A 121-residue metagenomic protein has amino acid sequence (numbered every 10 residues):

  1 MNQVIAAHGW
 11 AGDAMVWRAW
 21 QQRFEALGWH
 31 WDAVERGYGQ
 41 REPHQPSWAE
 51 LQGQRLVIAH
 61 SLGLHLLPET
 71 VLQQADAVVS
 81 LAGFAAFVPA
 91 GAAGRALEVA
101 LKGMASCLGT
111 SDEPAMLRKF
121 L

Functional and structural regions predicted by a protein language model:
M1-E42, S47: Conserved HGGG/HGGXW glycine-rich cap/lid loop of the alpha/beta-hydrolase fold
I5, D32, L56, A77-L81: Hydrophobic/aromatic beta-strand patches that form the interior of the parallel beta-sheet core in alpha/beta enzyme
A6-W10, H60-S61, G83: Glycine-rich His-Gly loop
A19, E69-T70: Active-site signature of alpha/beta-hydrolase-fold catalytic machinery across serine- and Asp/Cys-nucleophile hydrolases
F24, T70-V71: Aromatic pocket-lining residues of Rossmann-like dinucleotide-binding sites
I58-L67: Gly/Ala-rich beta-loop-alpha elbow adjacent to hydrolase catalytic centers
Q74-L108: Flexible "cap/lid" loop of the alpha/beta hydrolase fold
T110-L121: Conserved alpha/beta-hydrolase catalytic His-Asp/Glu region
